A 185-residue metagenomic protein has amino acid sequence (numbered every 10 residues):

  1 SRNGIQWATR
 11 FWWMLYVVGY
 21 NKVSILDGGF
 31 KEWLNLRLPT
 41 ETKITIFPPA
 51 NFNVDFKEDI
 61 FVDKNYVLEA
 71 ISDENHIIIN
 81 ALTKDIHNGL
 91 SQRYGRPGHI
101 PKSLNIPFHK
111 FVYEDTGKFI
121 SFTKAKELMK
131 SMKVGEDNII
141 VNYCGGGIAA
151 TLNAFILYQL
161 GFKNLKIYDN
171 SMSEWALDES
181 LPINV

Functional and structural regions predicted by a protein language model:
S1-N65, E69-A70, S91, A149-L165 (+1 more regions): Thiolate-centered catalytic microenvironments shared by cysteine-dependent enzyme domains
Y16, M129-K130, Y158, A176: Residue-level preference for well-ordered alpha-helical positions
G28-F30, F56, P107-V112, V134-I139 (+1 more regions): Short C-terminal domain-edge/linker segments immediately following a structured domain
L36, W175-D178: Residues that scaffold the ATP/ADP-binding catalytic core of kinase and kinase-like folds
D63, L68-E136, L177, L181-V185: Positively charged, proline/Ser/Thr-rich regional signature most characteristic of the Rhodanese/CDC25-like
I86, I148-A150, S173-W175: Flexible loop/turn segments at secondary-structure boundaries
C144: Short cysteine clusters
